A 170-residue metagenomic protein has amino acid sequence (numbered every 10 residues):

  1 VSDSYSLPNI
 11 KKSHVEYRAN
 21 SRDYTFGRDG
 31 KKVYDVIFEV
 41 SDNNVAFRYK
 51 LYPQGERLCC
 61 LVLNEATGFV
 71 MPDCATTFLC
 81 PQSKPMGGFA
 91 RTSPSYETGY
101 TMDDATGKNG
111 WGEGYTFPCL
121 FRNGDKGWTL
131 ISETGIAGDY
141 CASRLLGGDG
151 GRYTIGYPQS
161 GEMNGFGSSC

Functional and structural regions predicted by a protein language model:
V1-C170: N-terminal accessory beta-strand-rich subdomains and adjacent acidic, glycine-rich linkers that precede catalytic cores
